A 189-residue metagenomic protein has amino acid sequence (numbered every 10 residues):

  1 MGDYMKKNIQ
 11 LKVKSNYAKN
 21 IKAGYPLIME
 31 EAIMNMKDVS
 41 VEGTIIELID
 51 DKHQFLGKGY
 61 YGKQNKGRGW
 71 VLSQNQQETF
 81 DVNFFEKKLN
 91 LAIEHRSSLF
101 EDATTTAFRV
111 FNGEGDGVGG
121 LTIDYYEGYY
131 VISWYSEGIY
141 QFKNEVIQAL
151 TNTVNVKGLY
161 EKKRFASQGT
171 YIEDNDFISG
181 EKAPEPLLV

Functional and structural regions predicted by a protein language model:
G2-L89: Accessory RNA 3′-end/elbow-binding domains used by RNA modification enzymes
P26-E30, D102-A107, G169-D174: Short Pro/Gly-enriched beta-strand edge/turn motifs at strand-loop
V41, Q54, T105, V118 (+1 more regions): Short beta-strand-initiation
K66-Y126: Non-catalytic nucleic-acid substrate-recognition regions in nucleic-acid-modifying enzymes
D81-K88, G138-V146: Short amphipathic alpha-helical segments
F111-G117, T122-D124, Y140-V189: Non-catalytic substrate-recognition/targeting regions of SAM-dependent transferases
E127-Y140: A short interface-forming secondary-structure element
